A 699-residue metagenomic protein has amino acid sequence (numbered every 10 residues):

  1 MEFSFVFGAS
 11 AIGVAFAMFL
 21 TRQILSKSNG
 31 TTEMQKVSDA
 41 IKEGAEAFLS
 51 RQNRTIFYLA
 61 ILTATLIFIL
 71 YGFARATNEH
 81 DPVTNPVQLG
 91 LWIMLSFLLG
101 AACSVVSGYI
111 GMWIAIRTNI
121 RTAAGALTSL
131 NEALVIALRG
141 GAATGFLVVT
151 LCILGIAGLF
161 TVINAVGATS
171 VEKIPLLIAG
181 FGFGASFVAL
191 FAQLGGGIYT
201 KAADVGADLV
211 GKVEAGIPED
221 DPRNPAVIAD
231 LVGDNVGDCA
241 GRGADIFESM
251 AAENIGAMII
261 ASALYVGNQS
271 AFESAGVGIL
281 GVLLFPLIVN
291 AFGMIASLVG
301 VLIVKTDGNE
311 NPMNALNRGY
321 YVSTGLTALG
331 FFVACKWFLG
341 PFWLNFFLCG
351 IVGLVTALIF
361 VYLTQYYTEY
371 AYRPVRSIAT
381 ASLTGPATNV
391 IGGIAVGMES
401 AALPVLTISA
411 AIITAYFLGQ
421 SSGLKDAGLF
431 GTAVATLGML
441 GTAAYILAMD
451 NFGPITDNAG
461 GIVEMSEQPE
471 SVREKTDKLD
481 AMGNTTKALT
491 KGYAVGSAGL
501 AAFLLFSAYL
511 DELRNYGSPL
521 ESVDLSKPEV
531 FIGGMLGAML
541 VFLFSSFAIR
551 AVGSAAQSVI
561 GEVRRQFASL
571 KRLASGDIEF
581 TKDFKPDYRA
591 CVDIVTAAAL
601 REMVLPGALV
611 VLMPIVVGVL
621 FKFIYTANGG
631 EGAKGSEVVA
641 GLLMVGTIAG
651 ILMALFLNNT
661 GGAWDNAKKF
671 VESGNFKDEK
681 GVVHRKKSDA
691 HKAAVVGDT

Functional and structural regions predicted by a protein language model:
M1-T699: Hydrophobic packing and interface segments
